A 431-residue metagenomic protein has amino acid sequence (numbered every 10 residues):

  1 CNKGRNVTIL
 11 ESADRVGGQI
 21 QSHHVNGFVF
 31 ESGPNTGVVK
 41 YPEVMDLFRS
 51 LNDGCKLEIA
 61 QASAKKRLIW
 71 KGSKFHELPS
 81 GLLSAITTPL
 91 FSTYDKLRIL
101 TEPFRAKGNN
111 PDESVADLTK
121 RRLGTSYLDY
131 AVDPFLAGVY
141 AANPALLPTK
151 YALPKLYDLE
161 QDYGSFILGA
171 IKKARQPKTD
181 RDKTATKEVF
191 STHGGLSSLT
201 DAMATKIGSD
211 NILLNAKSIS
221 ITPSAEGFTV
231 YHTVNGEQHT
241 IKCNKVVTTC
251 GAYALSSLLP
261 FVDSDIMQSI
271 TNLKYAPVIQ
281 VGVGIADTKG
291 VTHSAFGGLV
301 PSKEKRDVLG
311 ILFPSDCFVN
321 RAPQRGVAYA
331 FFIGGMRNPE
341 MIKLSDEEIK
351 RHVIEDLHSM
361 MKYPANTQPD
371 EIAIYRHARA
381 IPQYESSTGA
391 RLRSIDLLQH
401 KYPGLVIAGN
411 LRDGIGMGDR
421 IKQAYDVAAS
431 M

Functional and structural regions predicted by a protein language model:
C1-V25: Glycine-rich FAD pyrophosphate-binding loop
R5-V7, V246, P369: Hydrophobic anchor at the start of a short beta-strand that flanks the dinucleotide cofactor-binding loop
S22, M45-L68, S126-Y130, Y275 (+2 more regions): A short alpha-helix-loop-beta-strand transition element characteristic of N-terminal alpha/beta dinucleotide-binding
H23-E31, S264, G389: Short glycine/proline- and charge-enriched loop/turn segments that cap or connect secondary-structure elements
N26-K107: Dinucleotide-binding Rossmann-like beta1-alpha1 core, especially the glycine-rich loop that anchors the ADP
P79-L83, H293-A295, I311-M431: Conserved flavin/dinucleotide-binding core of flavoenzymes
R98-I221, G227: Active-site/ligand-binding neighborhood in enzyme catalytic cores
L214-Y329, G334-K343, E347, E355 (+1 more regions): Mid-domain catalytic core of redox enzymes that form a hydrophobic substrate pocket/lid adjacent to a catalytic redox
